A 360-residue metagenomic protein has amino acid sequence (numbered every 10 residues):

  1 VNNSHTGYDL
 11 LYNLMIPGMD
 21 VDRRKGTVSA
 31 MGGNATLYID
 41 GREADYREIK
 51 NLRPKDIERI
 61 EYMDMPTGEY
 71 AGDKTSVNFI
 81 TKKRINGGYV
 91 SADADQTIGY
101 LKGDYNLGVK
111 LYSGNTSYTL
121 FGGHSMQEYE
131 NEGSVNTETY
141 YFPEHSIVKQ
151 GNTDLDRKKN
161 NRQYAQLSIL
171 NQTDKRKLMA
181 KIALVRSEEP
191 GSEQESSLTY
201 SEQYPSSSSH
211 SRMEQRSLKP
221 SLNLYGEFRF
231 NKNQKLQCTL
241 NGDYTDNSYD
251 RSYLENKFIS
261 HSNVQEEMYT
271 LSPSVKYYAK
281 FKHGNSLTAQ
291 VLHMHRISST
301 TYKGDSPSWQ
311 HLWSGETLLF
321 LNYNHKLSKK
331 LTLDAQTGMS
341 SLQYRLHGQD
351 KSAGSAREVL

Functional and structural regions predicted by a protein language model:
V1-L198, S209-T245, E267, K276-S286 (+2 more regions): Membrane-proximal, glycine/serine-rich, low-complexity loop/turn segments characteristic of large bacterial
D40, Y89-V90, K149, S206-S207 (+4 more regions): General secondary-structure edge motif
N131-S146, G191-S207, L240, S248-K257 (+2 more regions): Outer-membrane beta-barrel translocator domains and adjoining extracellular loop/strand segments of Gram-negative
F142-S146, Q290, D334-G338: Glycine-centered small-residue hotspots that permit tight backbone geometry or close packing
V264-E267, Q310-L312: DNA polymerase sliding clamps and clamp-related checkpoint/processivity subunits
E266-M268, S272, M294-R296: Extended non-catalytic domains of envelope/secretory-pathway proteins
H295-L360: Signature of Gram-negative outer-membrane beta-barrel scaffolds
